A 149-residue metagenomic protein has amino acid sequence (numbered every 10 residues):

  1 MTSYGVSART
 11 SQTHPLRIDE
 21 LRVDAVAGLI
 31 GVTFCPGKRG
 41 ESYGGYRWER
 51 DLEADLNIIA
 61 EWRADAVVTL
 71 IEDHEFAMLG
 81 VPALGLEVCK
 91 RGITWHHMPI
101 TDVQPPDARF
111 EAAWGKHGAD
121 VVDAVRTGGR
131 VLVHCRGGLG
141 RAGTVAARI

Functional and structural regions predicted by a protein language model:
M1-L132, T144-I149: Cys-dependent protein tyrosine phosphatase-like superfamily
C135: Short cysteine clusters
G138: Conserved G/P- and acidic residue-centered "switch" motifs that form tight phosphate/ATP-binding loops in soluble
R141: Conserved SAM/SAH-binding loop-helix junction of Class I S-adenosyl-L-methionine-dependent methyltransferases
